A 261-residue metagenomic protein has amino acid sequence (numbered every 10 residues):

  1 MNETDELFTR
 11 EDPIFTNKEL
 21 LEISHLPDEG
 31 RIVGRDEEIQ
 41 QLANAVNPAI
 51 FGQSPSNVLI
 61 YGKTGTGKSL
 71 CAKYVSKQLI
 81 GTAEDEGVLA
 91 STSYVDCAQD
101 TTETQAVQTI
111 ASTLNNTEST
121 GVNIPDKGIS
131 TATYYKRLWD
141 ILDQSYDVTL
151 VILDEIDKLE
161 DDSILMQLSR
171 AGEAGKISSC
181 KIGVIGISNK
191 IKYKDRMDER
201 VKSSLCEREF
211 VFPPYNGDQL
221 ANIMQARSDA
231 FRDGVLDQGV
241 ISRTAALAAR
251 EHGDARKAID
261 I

Functional and structural regions predicted by a protein language model:
M1-S56: A short, basic N-terminal segment
E3-D5, D12-P13, P55, S91 (+3 more regions): Mid-core helix/loop region of P-loop NTP-binding domains shared across ATPases and GTPases
N17-S24, L89, V201-S204: Surface-exposed beta-strand-to-loop junctions that form interaction patches on eukaryotic regulatory domains
S54-S76: Walker A/P-loop nucleotide-binding motif
L59, T82-A98: Conserved catalytic segments around the Walker B and adjacent sensor/switch elements of P-loop NTPase domains
C71-V75, D100, A111, M224: Mobile, glycine-rich extracellular loop/lid and propeptide segments that shape or gate substrate/ligand access
